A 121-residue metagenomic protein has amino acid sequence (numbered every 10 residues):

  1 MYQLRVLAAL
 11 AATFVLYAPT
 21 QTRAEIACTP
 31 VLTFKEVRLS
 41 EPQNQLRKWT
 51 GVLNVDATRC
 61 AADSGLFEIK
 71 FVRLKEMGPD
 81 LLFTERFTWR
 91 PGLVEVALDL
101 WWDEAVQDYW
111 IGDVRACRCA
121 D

Functional and structural regions predicted by a protein language model:
M1-A8: Bacterial N-terminal signal peptides that target proteins for export
A8-V15: Bacterial N-terminal signal peptides
Y17-R47: Transition segment at domain starts
R47-L53: Structural beta-strand segments of beta-rich domains
T58-L66: A short beta-turn/strand-edge loop motif at beta-sheet boundaries
F67-E76: Extended low-complexity, serine/threonine- and proline-enriched intrinsically disordered segments
M77-A105: Intrinsically disordered, low-complexity Pro/Gly/Ser/Thr-rich segments with frequent PxxP/GP/PP motifs and embedded
E95-D121: Terminal connector regions
